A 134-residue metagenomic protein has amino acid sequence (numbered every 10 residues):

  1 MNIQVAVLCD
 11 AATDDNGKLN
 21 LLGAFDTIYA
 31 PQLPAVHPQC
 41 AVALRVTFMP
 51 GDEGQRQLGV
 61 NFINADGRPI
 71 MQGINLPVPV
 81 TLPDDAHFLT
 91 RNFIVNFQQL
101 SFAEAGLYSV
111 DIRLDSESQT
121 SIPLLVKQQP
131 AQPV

Functional and structural regions predicted by a protein language model:
N2-A103, L107-L114, S118-V134: Contiguous segments within soluble domain cores/interaction surfaces
